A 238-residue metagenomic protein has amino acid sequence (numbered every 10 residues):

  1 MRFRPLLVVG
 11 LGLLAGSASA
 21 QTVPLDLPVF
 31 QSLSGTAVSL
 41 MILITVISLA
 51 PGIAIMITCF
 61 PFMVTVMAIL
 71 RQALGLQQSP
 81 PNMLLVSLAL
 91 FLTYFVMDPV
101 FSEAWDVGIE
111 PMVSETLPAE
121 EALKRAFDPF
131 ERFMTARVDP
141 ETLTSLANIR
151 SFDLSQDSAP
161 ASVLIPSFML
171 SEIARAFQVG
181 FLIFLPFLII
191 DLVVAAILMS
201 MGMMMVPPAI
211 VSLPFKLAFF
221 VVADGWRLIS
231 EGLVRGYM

Functional and structural regions predicted by a protein language model:
M1-Q21: N-terminal secretory/membrane targeting signals
A20-M238: Hydrophobic alpha-helical segments and their helix-loop boundaries in membrane and membrane-proximal proteins
